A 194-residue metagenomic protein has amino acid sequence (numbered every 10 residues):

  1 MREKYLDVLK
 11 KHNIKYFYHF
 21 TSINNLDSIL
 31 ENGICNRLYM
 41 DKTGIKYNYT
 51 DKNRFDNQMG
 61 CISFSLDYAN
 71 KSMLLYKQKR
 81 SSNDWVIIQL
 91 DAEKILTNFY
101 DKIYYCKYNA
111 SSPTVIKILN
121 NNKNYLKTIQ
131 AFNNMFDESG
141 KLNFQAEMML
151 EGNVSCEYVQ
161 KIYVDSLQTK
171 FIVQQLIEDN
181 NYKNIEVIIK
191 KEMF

Functional and structural regions predicted by a protein language model:
M1-S63, N70-F194: Active-site-proximal loop/hinge segments that shape catalytic or ion-binding/gating pockets
